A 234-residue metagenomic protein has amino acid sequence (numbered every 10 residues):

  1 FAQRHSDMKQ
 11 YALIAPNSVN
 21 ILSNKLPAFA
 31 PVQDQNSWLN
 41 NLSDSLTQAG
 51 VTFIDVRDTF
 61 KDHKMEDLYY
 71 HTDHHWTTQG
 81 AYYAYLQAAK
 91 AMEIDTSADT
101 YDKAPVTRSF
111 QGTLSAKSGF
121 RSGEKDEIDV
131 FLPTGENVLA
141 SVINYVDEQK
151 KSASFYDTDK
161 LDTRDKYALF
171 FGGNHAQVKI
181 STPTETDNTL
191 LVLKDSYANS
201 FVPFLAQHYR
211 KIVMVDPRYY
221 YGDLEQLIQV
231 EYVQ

Functional and structural regions predicted by a protein language model:
F1-Q234: Extracellular glycan-modifying ectodomains
